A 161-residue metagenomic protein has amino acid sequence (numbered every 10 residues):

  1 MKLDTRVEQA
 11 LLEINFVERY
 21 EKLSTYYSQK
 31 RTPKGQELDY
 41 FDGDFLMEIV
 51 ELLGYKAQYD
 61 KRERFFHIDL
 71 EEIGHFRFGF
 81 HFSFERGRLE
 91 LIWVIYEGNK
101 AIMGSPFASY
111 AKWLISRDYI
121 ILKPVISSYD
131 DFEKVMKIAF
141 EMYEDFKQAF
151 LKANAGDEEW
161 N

Functional and structural regions predicted by a protein language model:
M1-Y20, Y26-L38, G43-F45, H67-H75 (+1 more regions): Intrinsically disordered, low-complexity regulatory regions enriched in serine/threonine/proline and acidic residues
G35-K61: Amphipathic alpha-helical segments
K56-R64, G74-E85: Hydrophobic-cavity lipid-handling domains and compact docking modules
